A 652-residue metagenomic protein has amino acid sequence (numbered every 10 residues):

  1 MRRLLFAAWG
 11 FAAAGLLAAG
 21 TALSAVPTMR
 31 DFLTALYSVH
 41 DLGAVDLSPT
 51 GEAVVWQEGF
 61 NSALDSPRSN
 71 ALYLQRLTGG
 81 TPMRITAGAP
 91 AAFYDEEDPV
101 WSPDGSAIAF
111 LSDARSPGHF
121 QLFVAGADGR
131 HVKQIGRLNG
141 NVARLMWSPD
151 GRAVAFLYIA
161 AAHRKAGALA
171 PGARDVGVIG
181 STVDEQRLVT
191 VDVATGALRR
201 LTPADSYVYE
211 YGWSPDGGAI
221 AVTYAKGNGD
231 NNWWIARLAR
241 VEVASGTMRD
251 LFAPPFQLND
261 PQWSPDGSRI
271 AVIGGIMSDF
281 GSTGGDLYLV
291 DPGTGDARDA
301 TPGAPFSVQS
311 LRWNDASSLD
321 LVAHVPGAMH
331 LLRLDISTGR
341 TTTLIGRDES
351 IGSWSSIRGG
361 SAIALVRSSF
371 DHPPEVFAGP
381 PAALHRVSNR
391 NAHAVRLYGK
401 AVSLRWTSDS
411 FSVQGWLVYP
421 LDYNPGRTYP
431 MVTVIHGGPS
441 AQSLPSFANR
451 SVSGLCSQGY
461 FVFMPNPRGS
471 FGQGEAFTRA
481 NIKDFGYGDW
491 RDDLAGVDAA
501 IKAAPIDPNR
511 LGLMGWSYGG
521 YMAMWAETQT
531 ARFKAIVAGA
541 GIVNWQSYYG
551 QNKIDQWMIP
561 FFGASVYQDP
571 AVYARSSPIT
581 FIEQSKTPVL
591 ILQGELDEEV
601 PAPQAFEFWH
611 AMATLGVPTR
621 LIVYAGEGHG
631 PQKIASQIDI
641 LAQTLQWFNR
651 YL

Functional and structural regions predicted by a protein language model:
F32-A35, M83-G88, K133-G136, A197-T202 (+3 more regions): A short beta-strand motif characteristic of beta-propeller blades
T34-N70: Beta-strand-rich domains and repeat architectures in extracellular enzymes and scaffolds, especially beta-propellers
P49-T50, P103-D104, P149-D150, P215-D216 (+3 more regions): Residue-level detector of Asp-centered blade-edge/turn motifs that repeat once per structural unit in beta-propeller
V54, G105-I108, G151-V154, G217-A221 (+3 more regions): Hydrophobic beta-strand positions that form the internal "hydrophobic ladder" of WD40/Gbeta-like beta-propeller blades
E58-A71, A87-E96, A109-F123, R137-A143 (+9 more regions): A flexible loop/linker signature enriched in serine peptidases of the S9 family
R76-G80, G126-R130, D192-G196, E242-G246 (+3 more regions): Short loop/turn segments that connect beta-strands within beta-propeller blades
G352-L652: Serine-hydrolase catalytic core recognition
